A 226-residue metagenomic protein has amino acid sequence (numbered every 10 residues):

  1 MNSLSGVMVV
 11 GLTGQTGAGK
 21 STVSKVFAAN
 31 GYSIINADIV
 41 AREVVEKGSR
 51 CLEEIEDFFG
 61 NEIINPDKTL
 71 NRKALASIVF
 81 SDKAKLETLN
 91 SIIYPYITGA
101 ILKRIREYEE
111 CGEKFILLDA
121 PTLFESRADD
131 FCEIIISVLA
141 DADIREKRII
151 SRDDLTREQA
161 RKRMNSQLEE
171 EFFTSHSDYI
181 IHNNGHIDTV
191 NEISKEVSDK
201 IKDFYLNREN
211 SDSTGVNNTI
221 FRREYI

Functional and structural regions predicted by a protein language model:
L12: Hydrophobic anchor at the beta1->P-loop junction of P-loop NTPases
Q15, F27: P-loop (Walker A) phosphate-binding loop of NTP-binding proteins
A18: ATP-binding Walker
S21: Walker A/P-loop
R42-E113: ATP-dependent small-molecule kinase phosphotransfer cores that center on conserved nucleotide phosphate-binding segments
I101, D130-F131, S151, L155-K202 (+1 more regions): Small-molecule kinase domains that catalyze NTP-dependent phosphoryl transfer to phosphate-bearing small molecules
L102-E110, K114-R152: ATP-dependent NMP and nucleoside kinases share a basic, alpha-helical "lid"
